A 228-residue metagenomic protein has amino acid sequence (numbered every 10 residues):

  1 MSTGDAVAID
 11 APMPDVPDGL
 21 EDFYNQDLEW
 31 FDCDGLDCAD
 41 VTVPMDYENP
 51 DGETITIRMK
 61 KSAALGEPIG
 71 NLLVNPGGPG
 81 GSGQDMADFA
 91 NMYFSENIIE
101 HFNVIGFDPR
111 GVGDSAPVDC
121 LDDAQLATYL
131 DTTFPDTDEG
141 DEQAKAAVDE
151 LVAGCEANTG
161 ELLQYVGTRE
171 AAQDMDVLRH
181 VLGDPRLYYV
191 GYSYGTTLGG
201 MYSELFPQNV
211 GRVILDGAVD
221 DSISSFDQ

Functional and structural regions predicted by a protein language model:
V7-Q228: Gly/Pro-rich cap/lid or specificity-loop segments adjacent to the active site
